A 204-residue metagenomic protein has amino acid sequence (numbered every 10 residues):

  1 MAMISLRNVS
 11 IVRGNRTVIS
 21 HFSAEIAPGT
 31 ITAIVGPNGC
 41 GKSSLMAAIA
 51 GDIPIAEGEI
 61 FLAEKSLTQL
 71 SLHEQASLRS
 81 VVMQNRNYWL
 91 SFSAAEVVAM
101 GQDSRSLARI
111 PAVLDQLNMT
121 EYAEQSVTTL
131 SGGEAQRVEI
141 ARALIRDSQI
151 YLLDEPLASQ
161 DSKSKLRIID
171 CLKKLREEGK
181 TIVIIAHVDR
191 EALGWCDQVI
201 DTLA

Functional and structural regions predicted by a protein language model:
V35-P37: The feature captures the beta-strand-to-loop junction immediately N-terminal to the Walker
A50: Helix-to-loop junction immediately C-terminal to a conserved catalytic motif
I55-S66: Conserved ABC transporter NBD signature motif
L107-Y122: Conserved ABC ATPase "signature" region
S126-L130, E134: Conserved ABC ATPase signature
I140: Hydrophobic anchor residue at the start of the ABC signature
Y151-E155: Catalytic Walker B motif of ABC-type/P-loop ATPase nucleotide-binding domains
